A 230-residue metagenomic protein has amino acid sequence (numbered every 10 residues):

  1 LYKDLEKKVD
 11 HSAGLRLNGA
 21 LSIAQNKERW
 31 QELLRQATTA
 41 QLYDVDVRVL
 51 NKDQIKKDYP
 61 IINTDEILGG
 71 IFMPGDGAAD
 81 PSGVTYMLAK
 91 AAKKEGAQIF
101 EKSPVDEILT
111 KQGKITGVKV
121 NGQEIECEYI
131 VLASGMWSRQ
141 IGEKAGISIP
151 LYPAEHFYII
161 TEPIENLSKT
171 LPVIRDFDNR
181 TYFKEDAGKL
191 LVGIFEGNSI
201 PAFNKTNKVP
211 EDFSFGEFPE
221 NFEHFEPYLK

Functional and structural regions predicted by a protein language model:
L1-D58, R180-F183, A187-L191, G216: Dinucleotide-binding Rossmann-like beta1-alpha1 core, especially the glycine-rich loop that anchors the ADP
Y2, W30-L33, K52, V84-T85 (+2 more regions): A general structural signal for well-ordered alpha-helical segments in protein cores
A20-A24, G70-F72, Y158: Short aromatic/hydrophobic contact patches that present stacked aromatics for nucleic-acid/ligand binding
I23, V105-I108, I174, Y182-F183: A structural signal for short hydrophobic beta-strand segments in well-ordered beta-sheet cores
D46, Q98, S148: Residue-level detector of anion-binding/catalytic polar loops
G70-Y129, A133, W137: Helical element adjacent to the flavin cofactor pocket in flavoenzyme catalytic cores
V120-V173: Central helical "cap/lid" subdomain
P163-K230: Active-site lid/adjacent beta-loop-alpha segment flanking the redox-cofactor pocket in flavoenzymes
